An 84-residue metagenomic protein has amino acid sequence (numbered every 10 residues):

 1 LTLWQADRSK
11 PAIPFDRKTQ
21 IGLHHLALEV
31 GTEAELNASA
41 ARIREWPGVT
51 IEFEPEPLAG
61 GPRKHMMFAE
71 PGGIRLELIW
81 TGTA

Functional and structural regions predicted by a protein language model:
L1-Q20, A69, R75-W80: Conserved short beta-strand elements that form part of the metal-binding/catalytic scaffold of enzyme active sites
R8, I21, L26-G72: Vicinal oxygen chelate
F15, A38-S39, A84: Short linear functional motifs in flexible/disordered or boundary regions
V30, W80-G82: Short beta-strand segments enriched in hydrophobic/aromatic residues within well-folded beta-rich domains
A59, G82-A84: A short acidic/small-residue loop/turn micro-motif
